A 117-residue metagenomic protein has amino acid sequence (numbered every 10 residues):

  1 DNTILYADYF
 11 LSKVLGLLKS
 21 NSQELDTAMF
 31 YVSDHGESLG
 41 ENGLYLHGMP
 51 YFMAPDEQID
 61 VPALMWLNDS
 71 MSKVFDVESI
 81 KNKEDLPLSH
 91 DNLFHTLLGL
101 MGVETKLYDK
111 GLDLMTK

Functional and structural regions predicted by a protein language model:
D1-K117: Catalytic domains that recognize anionic headgroups
